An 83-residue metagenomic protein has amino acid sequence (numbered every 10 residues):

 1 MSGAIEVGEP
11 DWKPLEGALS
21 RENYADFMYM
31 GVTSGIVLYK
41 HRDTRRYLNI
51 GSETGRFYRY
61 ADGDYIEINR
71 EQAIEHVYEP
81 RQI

Functional and structural regions predicted by a protein language model:
M1-S20, Y60-I83: Mixed-charge, Lys/Arg-enriched low-complexity segments
A18-E71: Acidic, low-complexity, intrinsically disordered interaction modules
